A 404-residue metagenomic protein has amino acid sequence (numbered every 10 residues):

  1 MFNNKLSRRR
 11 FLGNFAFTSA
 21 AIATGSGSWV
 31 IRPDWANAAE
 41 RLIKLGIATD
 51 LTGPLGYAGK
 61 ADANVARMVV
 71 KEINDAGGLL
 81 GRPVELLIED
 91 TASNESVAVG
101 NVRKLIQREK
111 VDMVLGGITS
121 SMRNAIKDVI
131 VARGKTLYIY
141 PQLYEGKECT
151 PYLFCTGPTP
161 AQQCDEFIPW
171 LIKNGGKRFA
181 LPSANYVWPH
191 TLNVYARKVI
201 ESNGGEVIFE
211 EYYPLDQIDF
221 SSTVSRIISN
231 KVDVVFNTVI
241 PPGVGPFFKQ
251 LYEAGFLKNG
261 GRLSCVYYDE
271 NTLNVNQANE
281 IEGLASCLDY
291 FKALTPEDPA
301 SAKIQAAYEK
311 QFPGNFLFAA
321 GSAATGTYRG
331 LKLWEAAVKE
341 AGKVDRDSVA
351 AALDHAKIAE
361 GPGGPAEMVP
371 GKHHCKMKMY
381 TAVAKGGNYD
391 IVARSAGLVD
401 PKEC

Functional and structural regions predicted by a protein language model:
M1-R10, N14-T24, P33: N-terminal secretory signal peptides
S28-T49: C-terminal segment of N-terminal export signals and the immediately downstream linker at the start of the mature
G46-R67, E89-E95, I118, P182-H190 (+2 more regions): Extracytoplasmic "Venus flytrap"
Y57-N64, G77-K147, T156, P214-F220 (+1 more regions): Beta-alpha junction/loop-to-helix N-cap segments that form part of ligand/metal-binding clefts
V69-L79: Flexible, small-residue-rich helix->loop connector segments that border functional cores
Q107, V111-Y212, G261-S286: Extracytoplasmic ligand/sensor domains, especially the bilobed periplasmic-binding protein
L251-Y328, S395-K402: Extracellular/periplasmic periplasmic-binding protein-like sensory domains
K310-A324, L331-I391: Segments of small-molecule ligand-sensing domains
